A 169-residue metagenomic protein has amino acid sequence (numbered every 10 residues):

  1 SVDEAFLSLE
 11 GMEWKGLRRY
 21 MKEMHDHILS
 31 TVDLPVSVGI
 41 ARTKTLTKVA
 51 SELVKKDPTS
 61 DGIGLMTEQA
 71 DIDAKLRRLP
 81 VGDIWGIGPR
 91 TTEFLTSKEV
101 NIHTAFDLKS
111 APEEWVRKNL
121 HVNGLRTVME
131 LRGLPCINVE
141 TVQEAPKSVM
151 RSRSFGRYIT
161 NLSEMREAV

Functional and structural regions predicted by a protein language model:
S1-R19, E23, T141: Noncatalytic, basic helical substrate-engagement surface that gates or grips nucleic-acid strands
D3, V38-G39, G88, L108: A residue-level signal for conserved active-site and pocket-lining positions in enzyme catalytic cores
E4-G11, K75-R78, P89-R90, F94 (+1 more regions): Active-site-proximal beta-alpha loop/turn segments in soluble metabolic enzymes
L9-G11, I40-R42, P112: Short, structured patches in soluble enzyme cores that scaffold and shape functional sites
G16-D83: Long, highly charged, low-complexity intrinsically disordered interaction regions that mediate electrostatic DNA/RNA
P89-V169: DNA-contacting surface of Y-family translesion DNA polymerases
